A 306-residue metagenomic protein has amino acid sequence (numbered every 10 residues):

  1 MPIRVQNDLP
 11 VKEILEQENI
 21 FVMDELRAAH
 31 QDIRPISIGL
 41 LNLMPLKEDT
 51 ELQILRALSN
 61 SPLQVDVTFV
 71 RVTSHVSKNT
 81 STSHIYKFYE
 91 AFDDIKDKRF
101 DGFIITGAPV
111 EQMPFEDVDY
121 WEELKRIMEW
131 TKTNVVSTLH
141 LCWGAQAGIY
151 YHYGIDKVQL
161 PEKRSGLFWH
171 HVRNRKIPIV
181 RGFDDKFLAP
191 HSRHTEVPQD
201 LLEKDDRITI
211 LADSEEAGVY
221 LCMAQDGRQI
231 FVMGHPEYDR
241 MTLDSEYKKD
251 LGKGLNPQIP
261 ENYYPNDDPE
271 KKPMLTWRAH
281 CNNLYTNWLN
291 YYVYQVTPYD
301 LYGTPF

Functional and structural regions predicted by a protein language model:
M1-S74, Y89-E90, I95, R99 (+2 more regions): Amide-donor transfer/coupling interface in amidating biosynthetic enzymes
T50, N79, P114-F115, I149-Y151 (+2 more regions): Short glycine-/acidic-enriched loop or helix-start segments at secondary-structure transitions that form or flank
T73-Y86: N-terminal beta-loop-helix "entrance" segment that forms/cooperates in small-molecule cofactor or anionic ligand
I85, T106-P109, N266-P269: Short glycine/proline-rich turn/loop motifs
I105-N174: Cysteine-nucleophile active-site neighborhood
